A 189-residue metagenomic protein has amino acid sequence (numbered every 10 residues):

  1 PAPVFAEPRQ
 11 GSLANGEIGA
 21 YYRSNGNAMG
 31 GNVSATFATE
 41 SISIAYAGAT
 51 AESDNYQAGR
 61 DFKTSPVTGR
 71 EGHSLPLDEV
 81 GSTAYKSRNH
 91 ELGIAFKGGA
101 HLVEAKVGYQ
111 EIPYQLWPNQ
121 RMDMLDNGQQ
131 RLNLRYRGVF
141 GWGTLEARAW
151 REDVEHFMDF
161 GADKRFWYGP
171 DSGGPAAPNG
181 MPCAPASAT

Functional and structural regions predicted by a protein language model:
P1-G19: A beta-strand signature from Gram-negative outer-membrane beta-barrel systems, especially the internal plug domain
A2-P3, F37, G138: Active-site beta-strand termini and strand-to-loop segments that position acidic
V4-E7, E52, E152-D153: Active-site/binding-pocket entry motifs
A6, R23-N25, V139: Short polar/acidic secondary-structure junctions
L13-G19, R23, N27-G30, S34-N127: Periplasmic-side early beta-strands and strand-to-turn transitions of outer-membrane beta-barrels
P76-T189: Outer-membrane beta-barrel domain signature, strongest for Gram-negative TonB-dependent receptors and also present
